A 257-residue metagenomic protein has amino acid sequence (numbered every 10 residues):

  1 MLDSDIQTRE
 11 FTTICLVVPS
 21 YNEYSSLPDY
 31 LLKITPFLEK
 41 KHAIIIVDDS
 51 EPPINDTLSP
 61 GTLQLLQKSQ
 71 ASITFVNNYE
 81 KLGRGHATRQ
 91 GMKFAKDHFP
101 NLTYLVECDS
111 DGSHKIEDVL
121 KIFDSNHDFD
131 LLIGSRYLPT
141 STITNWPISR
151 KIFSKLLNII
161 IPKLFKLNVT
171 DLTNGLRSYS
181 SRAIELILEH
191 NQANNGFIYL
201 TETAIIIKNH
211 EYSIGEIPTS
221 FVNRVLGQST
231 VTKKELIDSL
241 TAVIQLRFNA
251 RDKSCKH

Functional and structural regions predicted by a protein language model:
M1-I14, V18, S25, D29 (+3 more regions): Hydrophobic helical membrane-anchoring modules
I14, H42, S72-T74: Short, conserved active-site loop motifs that form the nucleotide-linked donor/cofactor pocket
V18-S20, D48: Short beta-strand/turn micro-motifs composed of small residues that flank or help shape donor/cofactor-binding pockets
F37-E39, T62-Q70, F94-T103: Alpha-helix termini
K41-P52, V76-N77: Short beta-strand/loop segment that forms part of the nucleotide-sugar
D48-T62, G112: A conserved acidic beta->alpha catalytic loop
N78-D97, Y104, I116-F197, R224-K234 (+1 more regions): Acceptor/aglycone-binding surface of glycosyltransferases and processive sugar-polymer synthases
